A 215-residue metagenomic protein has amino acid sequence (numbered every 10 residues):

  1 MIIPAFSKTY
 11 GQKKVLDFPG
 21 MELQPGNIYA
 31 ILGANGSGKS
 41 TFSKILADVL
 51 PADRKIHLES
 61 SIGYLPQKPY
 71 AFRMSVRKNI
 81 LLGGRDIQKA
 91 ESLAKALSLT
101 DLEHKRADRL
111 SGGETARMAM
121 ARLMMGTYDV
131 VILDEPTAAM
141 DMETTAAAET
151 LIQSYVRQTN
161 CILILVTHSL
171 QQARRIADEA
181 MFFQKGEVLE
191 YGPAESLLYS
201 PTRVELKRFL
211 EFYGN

Functional and structural regions predicted by a protein language model:
L32-A34: The feature captures the beta-strand-to-loop junction immediately N-terminal to the Walker
K68-G84: Conserved catalytic motifs of ABC-family nucleotide-binding domains
Q88-L102: Conserved ABC ATPase "signature" region
R106-L110, E114: Conserved ABC ATPase signature
V131-D134: Catalytic Walker B motif of ABC-type/P-loop ATPase nucleotide-binding domains
T167-H168: H-loop/switch region of ABC-family ATPase nucleotide-binding domains
E195-N215: C-terminal boundary and immediately downstream tail of ABC-type ATPase nucleotide-binding domains
